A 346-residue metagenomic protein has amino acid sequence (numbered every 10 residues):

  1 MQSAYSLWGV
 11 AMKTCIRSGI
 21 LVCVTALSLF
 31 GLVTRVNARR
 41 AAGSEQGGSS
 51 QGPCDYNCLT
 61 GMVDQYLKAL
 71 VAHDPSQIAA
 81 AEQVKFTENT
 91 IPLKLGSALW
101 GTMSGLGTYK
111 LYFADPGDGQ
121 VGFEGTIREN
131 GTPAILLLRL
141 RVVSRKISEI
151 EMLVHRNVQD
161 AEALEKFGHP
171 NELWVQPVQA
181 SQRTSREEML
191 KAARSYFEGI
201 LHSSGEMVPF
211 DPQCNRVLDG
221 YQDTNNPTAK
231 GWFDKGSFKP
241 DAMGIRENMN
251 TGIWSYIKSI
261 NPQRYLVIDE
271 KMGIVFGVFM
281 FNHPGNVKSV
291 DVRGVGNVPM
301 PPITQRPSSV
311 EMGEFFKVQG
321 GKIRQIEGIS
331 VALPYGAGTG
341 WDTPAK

Functional and structural regions predicted by a protein language model:
M1-A11: Short, Lys/Arg-enriched N-terminal segments with co-localized hydrophobic residues within the first ~10-30 amino acids
S3, T14, Q46-G47: Intrinsic disorder/low-complexity segments enriched in polar/small residues
S3-A4, S18, A26: Compositionally biased, intrinsically disordered low-complexity regions
S6, L21, G43-S44: General helical structural elements
V10-C23: Bacterial N-terminal signal peptides that target proteins for export
M12, A26, T34-N37: Intrinsic disorder/low-complexity segments in short proteins, especially the signal peptide and propeptide regions
L21-G31: Bacterial N-terminal signal peptides
G31, R35-K346: C-terminal and inter-domain tail/linker signature
